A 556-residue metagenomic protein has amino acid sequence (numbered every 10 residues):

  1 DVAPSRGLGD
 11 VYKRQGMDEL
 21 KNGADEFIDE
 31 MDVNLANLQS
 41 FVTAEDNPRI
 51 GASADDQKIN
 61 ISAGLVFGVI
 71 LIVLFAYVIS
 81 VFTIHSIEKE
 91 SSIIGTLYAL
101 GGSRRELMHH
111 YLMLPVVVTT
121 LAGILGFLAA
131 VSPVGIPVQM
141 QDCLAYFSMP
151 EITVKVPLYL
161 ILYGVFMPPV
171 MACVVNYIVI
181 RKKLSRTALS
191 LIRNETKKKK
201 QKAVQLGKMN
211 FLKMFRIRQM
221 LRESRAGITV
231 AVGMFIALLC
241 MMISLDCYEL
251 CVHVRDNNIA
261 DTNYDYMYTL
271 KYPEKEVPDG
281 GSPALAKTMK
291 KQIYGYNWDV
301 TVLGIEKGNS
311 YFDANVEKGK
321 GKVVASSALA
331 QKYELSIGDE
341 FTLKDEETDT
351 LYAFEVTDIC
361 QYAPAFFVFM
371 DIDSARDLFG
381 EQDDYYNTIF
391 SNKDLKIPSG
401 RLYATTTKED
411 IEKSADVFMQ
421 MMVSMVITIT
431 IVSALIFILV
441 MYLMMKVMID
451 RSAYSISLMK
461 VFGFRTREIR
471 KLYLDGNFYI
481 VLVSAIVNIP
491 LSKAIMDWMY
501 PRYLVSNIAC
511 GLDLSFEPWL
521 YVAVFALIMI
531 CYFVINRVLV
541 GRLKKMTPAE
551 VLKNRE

Functional and structural regions predicted by a protein language model:
S5, T262, E306, Y311 (+1 more regions): Small-residue transmembrane helix packing/gating motifs
S5-R6, D10-I70, H85-E88, H110 (+8 more regions): Peri-transmembrane interface segments
D46-I59, S91-E195: Hydrophobic alpha-helical segments
D56-I93, M113-A130, L162-M171, E223-Y248 (+4 more regions): Hydrophobic alpha-helical transmembrane segments of multi-pass inner-membrane transport and secretion
I124-L162, V483-E550: Short helix-loop junctions at transmembrane helix boundaries
L184-Q201, G541-E556: Short cytosolic juxtamembrane segments of multi-pass membrane proteins
K199-M214: Short, membrane-interfacial amphipathic segments enriched in basic
F211-K332, S336-D339, L343-T348, M421: Juxtamembrane segments of multi-pass membrane proteins
